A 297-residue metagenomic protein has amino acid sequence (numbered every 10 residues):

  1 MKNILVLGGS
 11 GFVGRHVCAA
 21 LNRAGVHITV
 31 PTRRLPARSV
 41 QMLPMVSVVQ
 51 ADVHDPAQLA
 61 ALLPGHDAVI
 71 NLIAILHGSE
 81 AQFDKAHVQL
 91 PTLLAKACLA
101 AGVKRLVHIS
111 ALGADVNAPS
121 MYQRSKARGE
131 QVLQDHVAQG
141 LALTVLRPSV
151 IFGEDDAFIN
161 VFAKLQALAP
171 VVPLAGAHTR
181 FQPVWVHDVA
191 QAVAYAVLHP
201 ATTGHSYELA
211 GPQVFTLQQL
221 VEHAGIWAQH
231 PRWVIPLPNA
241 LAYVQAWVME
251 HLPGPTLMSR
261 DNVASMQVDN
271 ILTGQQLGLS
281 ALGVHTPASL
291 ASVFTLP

Functional and structural regions predicted by a protein language model:
I4-A24: N-terminal Rossmann NAD(P)H-binding glycine-rich loop of SDR-like oxidoreductase domains
L7, P31, L72-I73, L106-L112 (+1 more regions): SDR active-site strand-loop-helix element
P36-A100, L112-V116: NAD(P)H-binding glycine-rich loop region in Rossmannoid oxidoreductase-like domains and their noncatalytic homologs
D84-V88, P119-E130, F152, D156 (+4 more regions): Short-chain dehydrogenase/reductase
E130-D155, K164: Conserved beta-loop-beta element that borders a ligand/cofactor-binding pocket
A157-F158, G176-L198, H205-E208: Substrate-positioning beta->alpha
R180-H187, L209-W227, P236-W247, H285-S289: Substrate-binding strand-loop-helix patch in Rossmann-like NAD(P)-dependent oxidoreductase/epimerase domains
A240-L296: A hydrophobic C-terminal alpha-helical subdomain
